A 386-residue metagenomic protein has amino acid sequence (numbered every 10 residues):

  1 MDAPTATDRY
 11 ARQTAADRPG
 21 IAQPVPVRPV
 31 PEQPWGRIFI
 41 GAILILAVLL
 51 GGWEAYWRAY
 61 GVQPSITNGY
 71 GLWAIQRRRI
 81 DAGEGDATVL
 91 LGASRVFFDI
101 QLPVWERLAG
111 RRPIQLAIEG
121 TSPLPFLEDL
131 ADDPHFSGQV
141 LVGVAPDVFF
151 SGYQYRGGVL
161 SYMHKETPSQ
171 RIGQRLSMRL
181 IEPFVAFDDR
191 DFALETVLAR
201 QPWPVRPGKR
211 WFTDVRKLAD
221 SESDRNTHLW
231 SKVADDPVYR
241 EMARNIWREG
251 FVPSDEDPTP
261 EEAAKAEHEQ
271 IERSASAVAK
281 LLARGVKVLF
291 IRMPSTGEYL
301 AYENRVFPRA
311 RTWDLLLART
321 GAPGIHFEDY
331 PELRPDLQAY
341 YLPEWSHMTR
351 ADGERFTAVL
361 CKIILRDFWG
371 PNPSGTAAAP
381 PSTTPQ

Functional and structural regions predicted by a protein language model:
M1-G36: N-terminal Lys/Arg-rich, disordered targeting/topogenic segments
R37-R58: Hydrophobic membrane-insertion alpha-helices, especially the h-region of bacterial N-terminal signal peptides
A59-R78: Alpha-helical transmembrane signal-anchor/signal-peptide segments
G85-D86, R111-R112, F136-Q139, L282-L289 (+1 more regions): Loop/turn elements at helix/coil->beta-strand transitions in domains of secreted/extracellular proteins
L91, R95-E182: Membrane-embedded segments
V159-R284, G375-Q386: Secreted/periplasmic serine-hydrolase-like ester/acetyl group-modifying domain
V278-R305: Active-site segments of SGNH/GDSL-like serine hydrolases that catalyze O-acetyl group transfer/hydrolysis on lipids
Y302-Q386: Long, positively charged, glycine-interspersed low-complexity recognition regions
